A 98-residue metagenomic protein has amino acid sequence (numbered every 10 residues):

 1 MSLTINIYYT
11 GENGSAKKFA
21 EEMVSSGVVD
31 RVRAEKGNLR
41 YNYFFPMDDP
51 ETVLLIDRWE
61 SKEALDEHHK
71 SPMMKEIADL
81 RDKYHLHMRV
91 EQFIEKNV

Functional and structural regions predicted by a protein language model:
M1, G11, R33-K36, E51 (+3 more regions): Alpha-helical protein-protein interaction elements
M1-S2, V98: Absolute protein N-terminus
L3-T10, R40-H69: Short, well-ordered beta-strand segments in beta-rich or mixed alpha/beta enzyme and ligand-binding folds
T4-Y9, K17-M23, R31-V32, L54-W59 (+1 more regions): Generic detector of short, locally flexible boundary/turn motifs and exposed helical patches
Y8, L39-E51, E76-V98: Glycine-rich beta-strand-turn "strand-cap" elements at beta-sheet edges
S15-N38, M73-E76: Short amphipathic alpha-helical segments
V24-S26, A34, E67-K70, A78 (+2 more regions): A beta-strand edge to alpha-helix "cap/lid" segment located at domain peripheries
